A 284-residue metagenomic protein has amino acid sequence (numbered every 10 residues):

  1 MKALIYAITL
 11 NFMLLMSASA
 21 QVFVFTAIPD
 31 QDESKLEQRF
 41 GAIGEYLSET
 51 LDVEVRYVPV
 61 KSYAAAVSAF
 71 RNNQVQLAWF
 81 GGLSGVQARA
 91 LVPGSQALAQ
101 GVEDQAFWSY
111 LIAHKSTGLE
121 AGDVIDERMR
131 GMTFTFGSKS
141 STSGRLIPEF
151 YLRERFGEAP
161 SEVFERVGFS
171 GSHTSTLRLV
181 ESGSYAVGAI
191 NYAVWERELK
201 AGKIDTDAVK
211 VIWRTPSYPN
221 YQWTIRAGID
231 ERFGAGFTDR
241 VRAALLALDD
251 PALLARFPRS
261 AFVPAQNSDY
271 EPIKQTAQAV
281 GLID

Functional and structural regions predicted by a protein language model:
Y6-L15: Bacterial N-terminal signal peptides
Q21-P29, V102-Y110, K203-R232, G236-R242 (+1 more regions): Periplasmic-binding protein-like
Q21-S84: Extracytoplasmic small-molecule ligand-binding "clamshell" domains of the periplasmic binding protein/Venus flytrap
A42-D52, R128, S143-G168, R197-I204 (+1 more regions): Ligand-binding cleft/hinge of the Venus flytrap
Y57-S68, G81-L83, A159-R178, P219: Short helix-initiation/N-cap motifs at beta->coil->alpha
W79-V92, R153-E154, L179-S182, A186-T206: A ligand-binding cleft/hinge motif common to bilobed small-molecule-binding domains
G101-G157: A conserved helix-loop-strand patch within extracytoplasmic ligand-binding domains of the periplasmic binding
T133-E154, D239-D284: Ligand-binding clefts/hinges and TM-proximal coupling segments of bilobed small-molecule sensing domains
